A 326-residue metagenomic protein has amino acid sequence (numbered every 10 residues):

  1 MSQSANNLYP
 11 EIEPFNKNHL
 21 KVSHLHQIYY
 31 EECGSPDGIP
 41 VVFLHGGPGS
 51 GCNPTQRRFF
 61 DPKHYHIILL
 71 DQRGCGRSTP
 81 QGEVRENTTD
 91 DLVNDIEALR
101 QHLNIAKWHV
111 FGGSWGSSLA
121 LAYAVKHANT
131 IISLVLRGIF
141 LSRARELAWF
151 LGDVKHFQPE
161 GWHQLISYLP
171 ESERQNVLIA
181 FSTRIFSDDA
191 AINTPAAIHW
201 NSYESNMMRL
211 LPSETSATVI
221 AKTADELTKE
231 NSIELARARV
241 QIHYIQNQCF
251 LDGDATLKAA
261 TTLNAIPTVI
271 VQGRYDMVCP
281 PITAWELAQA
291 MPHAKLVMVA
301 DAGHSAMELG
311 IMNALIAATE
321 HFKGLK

Functional and structural regions predicted by a protein language model:
N6-I28, Q241: N-terminal cap/lid segment of alpha/beta-hydrolase-fold proteins
V22-P80: Conserved HGGG/HGGXW glycine-rich cap/lid loop of the alpha/beta-hydrolase fold
D90-W108: Conserved acidic catalytic loop of the alpha/beta-hydrolase fold
A106-A148: Conserved hydrolase catalytic core segment
I131-F181: A catalytic-pocket lid/entrance helix-loop region that shapes and gates access to the active site across common
L263-N264, I270-Q272: Short beta-strand/loop motif that positions the catalytic acidic residue of the alpha/beta-hydrolase fold
M277-T283: Conserved alpha/beta-hydrolase "acid-adjacent" motif
A294-K326: Catalytic active-site module of serine/aspartate enzymes centered on a nucleophile-bearing elbow/loop
